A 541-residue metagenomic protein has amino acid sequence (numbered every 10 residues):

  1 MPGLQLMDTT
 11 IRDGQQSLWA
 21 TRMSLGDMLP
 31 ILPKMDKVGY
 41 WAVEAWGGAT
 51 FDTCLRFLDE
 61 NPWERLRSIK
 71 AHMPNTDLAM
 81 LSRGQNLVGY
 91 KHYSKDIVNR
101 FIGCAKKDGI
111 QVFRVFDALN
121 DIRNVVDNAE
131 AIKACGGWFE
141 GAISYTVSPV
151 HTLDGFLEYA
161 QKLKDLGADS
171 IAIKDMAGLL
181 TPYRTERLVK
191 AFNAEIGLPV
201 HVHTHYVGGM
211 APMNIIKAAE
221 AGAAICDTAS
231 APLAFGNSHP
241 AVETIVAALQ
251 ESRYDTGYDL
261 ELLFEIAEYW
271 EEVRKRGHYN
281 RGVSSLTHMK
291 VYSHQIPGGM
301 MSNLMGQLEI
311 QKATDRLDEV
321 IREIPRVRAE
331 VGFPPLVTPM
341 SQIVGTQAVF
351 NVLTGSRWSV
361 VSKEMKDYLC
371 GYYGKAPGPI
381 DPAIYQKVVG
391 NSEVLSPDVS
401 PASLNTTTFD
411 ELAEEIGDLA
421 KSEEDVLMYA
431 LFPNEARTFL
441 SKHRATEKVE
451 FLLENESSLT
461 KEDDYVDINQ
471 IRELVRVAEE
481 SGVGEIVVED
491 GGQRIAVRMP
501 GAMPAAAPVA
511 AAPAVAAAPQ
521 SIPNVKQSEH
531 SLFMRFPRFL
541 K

Functional and structural regions predicted by a protein language model:
M1-W19, L66, A71: N-terminal amphipathic alpha-helix/helix-capping segment at the start of soluble metabolic enzymes
L6-I11, W41-A45, T76-R83, F113-V115 (+5 more regions): Hydrophobic faces of well-ordered beta-strands that scaffold small-molecule active sites in alpha/beta enzyme cores
K34-C54, S285-V291, Q295, G299-D467: Terminal or standalone catalytic/regulatory effector modules within metabolic enzymes and repeat proteins
G47-K164, I171, G178-P182: Active-site beta->alpha loop and helix N-cap motifs at the rims of alpha/beta catalytic domains
M176-S359: Catalytic alpha/beta core domains of metabolic enzymes, predominantly
K442-F536, L540: Acidic, compositionally biased tether/linker regions
